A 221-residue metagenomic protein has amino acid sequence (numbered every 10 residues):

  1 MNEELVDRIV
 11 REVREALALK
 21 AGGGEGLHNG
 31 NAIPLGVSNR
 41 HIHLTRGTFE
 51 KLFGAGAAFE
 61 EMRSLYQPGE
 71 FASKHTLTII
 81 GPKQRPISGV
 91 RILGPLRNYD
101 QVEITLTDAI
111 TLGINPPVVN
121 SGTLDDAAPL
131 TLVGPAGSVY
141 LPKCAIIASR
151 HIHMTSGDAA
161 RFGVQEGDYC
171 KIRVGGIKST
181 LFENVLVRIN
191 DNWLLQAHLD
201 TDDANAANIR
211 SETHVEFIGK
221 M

Functional and structural regions predicted by a protein language model:
M1-N31: Protein-protein interaction and targeting regions used for scaffolding, dimerization, and localization
A16, K20, L52-G56, I218: Change "in soluble alpha/beta enzymes" to "in soluble alpha/beta proteins
P34-P82, S88-P135, Y140-G167, K171-G175 (+1 more regions): Short beta-strand-centered segments at strand-helix junctions
S179-L181: Short coil-to-beta-strand transition motifs
M221: Electrostatic, structured charged patches in enzyme active sites and in nucleic-acid/phosphate-binding
